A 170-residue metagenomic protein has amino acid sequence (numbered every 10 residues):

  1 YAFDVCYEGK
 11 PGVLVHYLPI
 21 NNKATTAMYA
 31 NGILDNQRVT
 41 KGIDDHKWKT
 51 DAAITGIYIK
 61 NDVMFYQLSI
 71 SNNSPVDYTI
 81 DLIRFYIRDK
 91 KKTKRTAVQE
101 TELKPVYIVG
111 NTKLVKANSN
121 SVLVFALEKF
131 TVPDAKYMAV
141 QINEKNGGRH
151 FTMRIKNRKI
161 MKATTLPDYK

Functional and structural regions predicted by a protein language model:
A2-G12, K156-M161: Short beta-strand edge segments in extracellular beta-sheet folds
G9-D44: A eukaryote-biased signal for short, well-structured alpha-helical docking elements
N22-T25, H150-K170: Acidic, serine/threonine- and proline-rich intrinsically disordered appendage/tail regions
A53-V63, L114: Short, solvent-exposed beta-strand/turn "edge" segments of beta-rich domains on protein surfaces
M64-N72: Short, well-ordered beta-strand segments enriched in hydrophobic/aromatic residues
N73-N118: The feature marks short-to-medium sequence segments in extracytoplasmic or secretory-pathway proteins
V76-R84, A135-A139, M153: Short, hydrophobic/aromatic beta-strand segments
E102-F151: Short, solvent-exposed, Trp/other aromatic-anchored flexible loops in extracytoplasmic proteins
